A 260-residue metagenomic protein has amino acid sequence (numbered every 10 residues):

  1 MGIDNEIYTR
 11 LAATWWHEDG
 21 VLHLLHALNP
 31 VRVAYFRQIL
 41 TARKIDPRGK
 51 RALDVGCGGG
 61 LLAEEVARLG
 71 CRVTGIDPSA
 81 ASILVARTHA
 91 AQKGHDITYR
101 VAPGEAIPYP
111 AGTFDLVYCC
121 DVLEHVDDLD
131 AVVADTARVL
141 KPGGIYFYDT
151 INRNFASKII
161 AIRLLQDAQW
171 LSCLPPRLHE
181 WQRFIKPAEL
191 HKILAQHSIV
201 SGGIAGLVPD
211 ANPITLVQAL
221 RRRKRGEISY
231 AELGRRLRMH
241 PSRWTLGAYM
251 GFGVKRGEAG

Functional and structural regions predicted by a protein language model:
M1-E18: N-terminal, positively charged/glycine-rich alpha-helical extensions of SAM-dependent methyltransferases
H26-R48: Conserved alpha-helix/loop element of class I SAM-dependent methyltransferases that forms part of the SAM/SAH-binding
L53, L61-A106: Class I SAM-dependent methyltransferase SAM/SAH-binding core
K93, K192, S201-G260: A C-terminal cap/extension of S-adenosyl-L-methionine-dependent methyltransferases that defines the acceptor-substrate
Y118: A conserved beta-strand element that flanks and buttresses the S-adenosyl-L-methionine
D130-P142: A short glycine-rich, Lys/Arg-flanked "PGG" loop and its adjoining helix->strand segment in the class I
Y146-W170: Conserved class I S-adenosyl-L-methionine
T150, W170-E189: Acceptor-substrate binding/catalytic loop of class I
